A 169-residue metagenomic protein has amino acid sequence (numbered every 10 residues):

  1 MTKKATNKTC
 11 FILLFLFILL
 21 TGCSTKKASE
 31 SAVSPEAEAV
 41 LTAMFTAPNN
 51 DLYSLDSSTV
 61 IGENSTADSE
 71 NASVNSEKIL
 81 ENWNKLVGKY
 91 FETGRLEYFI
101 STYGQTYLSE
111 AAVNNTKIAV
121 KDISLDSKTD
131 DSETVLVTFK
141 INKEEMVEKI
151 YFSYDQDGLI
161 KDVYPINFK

Functional and structural regions predicted by a protein language model:
T2-F11: Bacterial N-terminal signal peptides that target proteins for export
L14-L16: Core hydrophobic alpha-helical membrane-spanning segments
L19-G22: C-terminal motif of bacterial Sec signal peptides marking the signal peptidase cleavage site
S24-K26: Bacterial signal peptide processing site
A32-T106: Core segments of small alpha/beta cavity-forming domains
T106-K143: Surface-exposed, charged secondary-structure patches
E145-K169: Short beta-strand edge/turn micro-motifs at domain boundaries
